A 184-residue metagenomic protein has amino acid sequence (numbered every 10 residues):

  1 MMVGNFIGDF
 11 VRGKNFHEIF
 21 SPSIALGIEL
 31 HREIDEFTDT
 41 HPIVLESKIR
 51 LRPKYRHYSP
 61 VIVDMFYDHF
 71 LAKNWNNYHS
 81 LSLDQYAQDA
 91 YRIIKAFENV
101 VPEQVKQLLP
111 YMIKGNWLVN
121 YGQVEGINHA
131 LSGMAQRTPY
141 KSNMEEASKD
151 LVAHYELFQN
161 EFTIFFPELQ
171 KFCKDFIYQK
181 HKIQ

Functional and structural regions predicted by a protein language model:
M1-E29, E33-Q184: N-terminal leader/auxiliary helical segments
